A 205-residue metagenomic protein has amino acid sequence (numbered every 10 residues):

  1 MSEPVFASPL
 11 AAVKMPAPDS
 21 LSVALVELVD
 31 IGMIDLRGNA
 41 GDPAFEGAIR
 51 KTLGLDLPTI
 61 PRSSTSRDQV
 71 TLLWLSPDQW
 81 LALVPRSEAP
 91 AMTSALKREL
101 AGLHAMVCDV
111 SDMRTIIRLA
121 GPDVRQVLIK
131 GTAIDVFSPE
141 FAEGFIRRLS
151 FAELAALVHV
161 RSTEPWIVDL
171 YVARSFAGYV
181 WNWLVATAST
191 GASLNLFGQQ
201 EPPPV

Functional and structural regions predicted by a protein language model:
M1-V205: Basic, glycine/lysine-rich polyanion-binding surfaces/domains
